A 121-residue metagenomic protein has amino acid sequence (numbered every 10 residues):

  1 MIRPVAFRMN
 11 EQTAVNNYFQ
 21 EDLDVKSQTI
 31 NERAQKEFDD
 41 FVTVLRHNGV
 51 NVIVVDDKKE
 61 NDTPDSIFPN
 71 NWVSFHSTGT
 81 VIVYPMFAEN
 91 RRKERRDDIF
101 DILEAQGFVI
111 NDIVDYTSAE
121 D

Functional and structural regions predicted by a protein language model:
M1-D121: The feature marks the mature, well-folded catalytic cores of soluble enzymes
